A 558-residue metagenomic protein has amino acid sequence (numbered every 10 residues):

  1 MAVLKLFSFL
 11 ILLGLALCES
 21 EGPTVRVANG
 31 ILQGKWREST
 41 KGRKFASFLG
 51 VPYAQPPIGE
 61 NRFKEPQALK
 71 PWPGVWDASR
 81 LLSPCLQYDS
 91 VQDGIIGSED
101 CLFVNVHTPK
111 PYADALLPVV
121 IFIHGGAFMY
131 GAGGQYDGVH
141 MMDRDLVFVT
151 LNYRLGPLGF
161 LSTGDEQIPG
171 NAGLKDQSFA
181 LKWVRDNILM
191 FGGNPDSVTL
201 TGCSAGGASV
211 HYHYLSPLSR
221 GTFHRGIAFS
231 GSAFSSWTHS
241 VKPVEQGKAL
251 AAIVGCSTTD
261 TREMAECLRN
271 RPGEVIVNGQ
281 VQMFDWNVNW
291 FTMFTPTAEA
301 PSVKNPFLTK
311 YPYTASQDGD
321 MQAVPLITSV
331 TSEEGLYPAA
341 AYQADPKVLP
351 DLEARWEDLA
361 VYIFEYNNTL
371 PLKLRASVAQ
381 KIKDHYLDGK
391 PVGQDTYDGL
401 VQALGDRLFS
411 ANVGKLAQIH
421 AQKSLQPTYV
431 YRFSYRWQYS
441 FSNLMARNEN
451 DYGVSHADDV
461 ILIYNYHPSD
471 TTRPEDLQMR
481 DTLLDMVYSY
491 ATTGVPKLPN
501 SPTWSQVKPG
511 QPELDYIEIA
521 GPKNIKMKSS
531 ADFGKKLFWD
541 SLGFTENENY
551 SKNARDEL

Functional and structural regions predicted by a protein language model:
A2-V3, L12-L174, P195, E299 (+6 more regions): Non-catalytic accessory segments of hydrolases
V3-L12, S90-A265, N270, V288 (+1 more regions): Serine-hydrolase-like catalytic core of hydrolytic proteins
A46, E99-L102, K175-S178, K182 (+6 more regions): A structural signal for well-ordered alpha-helical segments within the folded catalytic domains of diverse enzymes
F48, E99-F103, P118, A323-V324 (+4 more regions): Extracellular structured ligand-interaction cores
T108-L117, I188-S197, S257-T261, Q394 (+3 more regions): Surface-exposed helix-capping loop/turn segments at secondary-structure junctions
T201-A205, Y431-Y439, P502-Q511: Short, solvent-exposed turn/loop segments enriched in Gly/Ser/Thr/Pro and often Arg
P217, S230, V254, P272 (+3 more regions): Sec/Tat-exported extracytoplasmic proteins
C267, G273-L477, M486, T493 (+1 more regions): Substrate-gating cap/lid region and adjacent catalytic-acid/histidine neighborhood within extracellular/lumenal
